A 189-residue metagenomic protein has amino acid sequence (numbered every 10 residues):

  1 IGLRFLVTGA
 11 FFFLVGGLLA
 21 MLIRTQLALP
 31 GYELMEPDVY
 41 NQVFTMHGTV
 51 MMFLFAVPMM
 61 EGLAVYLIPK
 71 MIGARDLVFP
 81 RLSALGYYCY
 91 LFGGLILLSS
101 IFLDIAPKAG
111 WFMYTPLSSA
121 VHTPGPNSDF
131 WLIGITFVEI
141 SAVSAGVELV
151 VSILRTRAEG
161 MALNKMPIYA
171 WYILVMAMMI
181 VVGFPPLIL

Functional and structural regions predicted by a protein language model:
I1-L189: ...captures the hydrophobic TM-helix bundle architecture rather than a specific catalytic motif, and can also fire on
